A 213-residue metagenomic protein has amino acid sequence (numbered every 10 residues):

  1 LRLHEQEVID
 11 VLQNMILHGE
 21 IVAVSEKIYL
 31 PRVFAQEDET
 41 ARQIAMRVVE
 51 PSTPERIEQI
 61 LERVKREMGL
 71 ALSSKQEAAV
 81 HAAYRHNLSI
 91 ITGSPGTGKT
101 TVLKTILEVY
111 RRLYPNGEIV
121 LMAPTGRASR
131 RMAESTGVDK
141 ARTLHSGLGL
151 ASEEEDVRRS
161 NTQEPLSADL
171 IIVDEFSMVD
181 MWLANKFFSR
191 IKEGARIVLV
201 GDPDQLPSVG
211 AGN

Functional and structural regions predicted by a protein language model:
L1-N213: Conserved ATP-binding/catalytic motifs of P-loop helicase motor domains
